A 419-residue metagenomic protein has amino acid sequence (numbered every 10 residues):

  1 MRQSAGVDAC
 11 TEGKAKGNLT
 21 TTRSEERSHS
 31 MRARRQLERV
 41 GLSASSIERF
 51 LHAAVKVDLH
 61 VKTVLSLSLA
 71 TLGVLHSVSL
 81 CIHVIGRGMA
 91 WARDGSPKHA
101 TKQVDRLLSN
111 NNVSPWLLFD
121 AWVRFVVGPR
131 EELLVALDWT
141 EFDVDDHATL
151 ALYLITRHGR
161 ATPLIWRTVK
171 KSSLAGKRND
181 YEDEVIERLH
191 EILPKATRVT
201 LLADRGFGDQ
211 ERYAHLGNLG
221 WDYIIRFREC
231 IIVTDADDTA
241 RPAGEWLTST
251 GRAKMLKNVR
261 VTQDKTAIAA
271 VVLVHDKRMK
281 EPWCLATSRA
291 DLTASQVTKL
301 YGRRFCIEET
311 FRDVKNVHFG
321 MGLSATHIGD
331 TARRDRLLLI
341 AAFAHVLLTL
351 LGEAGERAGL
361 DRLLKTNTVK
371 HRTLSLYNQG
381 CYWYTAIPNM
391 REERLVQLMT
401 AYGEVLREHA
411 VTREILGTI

Functional and structural regions predicted by a protein language model:
R2-S79, F119-D120, E131-L133, R157-I419: Single, function-defining residue in the core of a domain
T71, A100-G159, P163-I165, K170: Active-site-proximal, Lys/Arg-enriched surface segment that forms a nucleic-acid-binding/basic interface patch
S77-R87: Short, charged amphipathic recognition helices of the HTH superfamily and cognate SANT/SANTA-like modules
I85-G86, L152-Y153, V185-E187: Short, well-ordered amphipathic alpha-helices
M89-Q103: Short, basic interhelical loop/turn and adjoining N-cap of the next helix at nucleic-acid- or acidic-partner-contacting
D94-G95, D143-D146, E211: Short active-site-adjacent helix-start/loop capping segments
S96, N111, P115, D143 (+1 more regions): Amphipathic alpha-helical interaction segments
